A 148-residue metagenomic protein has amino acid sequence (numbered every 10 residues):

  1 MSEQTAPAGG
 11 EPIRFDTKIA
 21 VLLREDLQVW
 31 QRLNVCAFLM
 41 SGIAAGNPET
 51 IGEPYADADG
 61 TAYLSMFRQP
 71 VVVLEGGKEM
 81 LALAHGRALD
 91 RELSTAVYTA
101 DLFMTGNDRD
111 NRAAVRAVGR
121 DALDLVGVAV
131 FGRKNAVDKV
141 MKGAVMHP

Functional and structural regions predicted by a protein language model:
M1-P148: Positively charged, small/polar-rich N-terminal and surface patches that mediate targeting and assembly and bind
